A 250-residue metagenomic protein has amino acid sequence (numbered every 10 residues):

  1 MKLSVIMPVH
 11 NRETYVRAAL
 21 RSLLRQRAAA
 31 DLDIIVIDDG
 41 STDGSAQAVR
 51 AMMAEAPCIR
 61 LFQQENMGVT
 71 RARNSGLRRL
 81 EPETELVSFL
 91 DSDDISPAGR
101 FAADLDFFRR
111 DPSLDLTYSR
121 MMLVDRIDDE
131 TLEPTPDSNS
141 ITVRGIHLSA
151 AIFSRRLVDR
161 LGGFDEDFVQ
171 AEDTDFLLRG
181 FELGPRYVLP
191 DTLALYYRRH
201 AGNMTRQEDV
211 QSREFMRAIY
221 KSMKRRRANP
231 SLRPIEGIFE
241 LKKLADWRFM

Functional and structural regions predicted by a protein language model:
M1-Q211: Nucleotide-sugar donor-binding/catalytic module of glycosyltransferases that assemble extracellular/cell-envelope
I152, R186, G202, D209-M250: C-terminal, non-catalytic tails of nucleotide-sugar-dependent glycosyltransferases
